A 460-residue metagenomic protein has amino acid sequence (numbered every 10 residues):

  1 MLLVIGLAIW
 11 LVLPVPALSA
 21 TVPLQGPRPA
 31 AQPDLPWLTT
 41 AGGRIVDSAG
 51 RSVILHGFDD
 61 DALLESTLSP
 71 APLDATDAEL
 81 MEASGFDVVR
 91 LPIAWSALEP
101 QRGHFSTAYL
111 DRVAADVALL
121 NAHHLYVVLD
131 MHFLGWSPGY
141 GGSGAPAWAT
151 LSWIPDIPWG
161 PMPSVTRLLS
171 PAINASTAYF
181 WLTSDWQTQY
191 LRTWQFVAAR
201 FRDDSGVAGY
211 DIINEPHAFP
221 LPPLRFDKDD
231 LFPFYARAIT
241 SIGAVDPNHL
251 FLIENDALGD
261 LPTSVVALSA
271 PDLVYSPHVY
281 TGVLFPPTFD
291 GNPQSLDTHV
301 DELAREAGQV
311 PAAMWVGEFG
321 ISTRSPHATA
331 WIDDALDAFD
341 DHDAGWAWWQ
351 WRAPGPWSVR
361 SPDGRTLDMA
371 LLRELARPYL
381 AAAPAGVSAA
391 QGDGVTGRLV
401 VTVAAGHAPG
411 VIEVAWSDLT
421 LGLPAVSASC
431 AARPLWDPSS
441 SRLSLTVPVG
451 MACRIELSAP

Functional and structural regions predicted by a protein language model:
L2-P16: Bacterial N-terminal signal peptides
V22-L38: N-terminal low-complexity, Pro/Thr/Ser-rich intrinsically disordered segments that act as propeptides or flexible
P33-L250, N255-P262: Active-site mouth of glycoside hydrolases
H56, L296-D368: Substrate-binding cleft of secreted/luminal carbohydrate-active enzymes
P220-S322, D340, A344: Glycoside hydrolase catalytic-domain groove-lining segments
A376-P384, G410-I412, S439-P460: C-terminal beta-strand-rich structural cap/linker in extracellular carbohydrate-active enzymes
T402-G422, R454-I455: Surface-exposed beta-strand/loop patches in extracellular or lumenal glycoproteins
G422-C430: Change to "...patches in solvent-exposed regions of secreted, membrane-anchored, or virion-exposed structural
